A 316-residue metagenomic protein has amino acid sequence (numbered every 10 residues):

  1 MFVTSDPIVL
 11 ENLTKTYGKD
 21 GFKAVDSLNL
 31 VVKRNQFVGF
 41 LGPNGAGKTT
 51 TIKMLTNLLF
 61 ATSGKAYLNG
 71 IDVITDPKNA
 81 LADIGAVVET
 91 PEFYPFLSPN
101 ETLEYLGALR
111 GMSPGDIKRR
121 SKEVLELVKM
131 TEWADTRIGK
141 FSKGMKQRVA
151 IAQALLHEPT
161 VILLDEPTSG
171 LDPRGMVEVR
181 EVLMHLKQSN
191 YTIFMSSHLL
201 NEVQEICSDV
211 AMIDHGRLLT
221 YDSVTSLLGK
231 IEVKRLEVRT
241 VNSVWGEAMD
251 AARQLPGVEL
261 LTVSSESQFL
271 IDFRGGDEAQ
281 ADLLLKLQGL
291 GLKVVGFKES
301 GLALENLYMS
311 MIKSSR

Functional and structural regions predicted by a protein language model:
F2-T4, F273-R316: C-terminal coupling/interaction segments
S5-L10, K15-D214, L218-T220: ABC transporter nucleotide-binding domains
T14, N100, L200, T225 (+3 more regions): Alpha-helix N-cap/helix-start and coil->helix boundary motif
K15, L260-V263, E299: Hydrophobic/anchoring residues in structured secondary elements
K19, R34, E132, N242 (+2 more regions): Non-catalytic surface loops within mature trypsin-like serine protease
G85, G111, A150, G229-E232 (+2 more regions): A generic structural signal for secondary-structure junctions that act as hinges or helix/strand caps at the edges
R180-R274: ABC transporter nucleotide-binding domain
